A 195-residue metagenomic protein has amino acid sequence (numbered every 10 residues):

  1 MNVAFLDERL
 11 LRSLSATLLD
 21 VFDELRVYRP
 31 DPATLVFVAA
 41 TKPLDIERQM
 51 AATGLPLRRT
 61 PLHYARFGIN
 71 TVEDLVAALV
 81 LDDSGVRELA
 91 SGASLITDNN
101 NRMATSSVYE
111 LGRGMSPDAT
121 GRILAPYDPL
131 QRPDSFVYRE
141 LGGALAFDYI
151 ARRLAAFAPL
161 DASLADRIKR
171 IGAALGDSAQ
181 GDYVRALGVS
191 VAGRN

Functional and structural regions predicted by a protein language model:
M1-A4: ADP-ribose/adenylate-binding Rossmann-like module
D7-R29: Conserved Class I S-adenosyl-L-methionine
R26-G188: Soluble small-group transferase modules, centered on the S-adenosyl donor enzyme superfamily
V189-N195: Alpha-helical linker/edge segments of TPR/alpha-solenoid repeat scaffolds and analogous pre-/post-domain helices
